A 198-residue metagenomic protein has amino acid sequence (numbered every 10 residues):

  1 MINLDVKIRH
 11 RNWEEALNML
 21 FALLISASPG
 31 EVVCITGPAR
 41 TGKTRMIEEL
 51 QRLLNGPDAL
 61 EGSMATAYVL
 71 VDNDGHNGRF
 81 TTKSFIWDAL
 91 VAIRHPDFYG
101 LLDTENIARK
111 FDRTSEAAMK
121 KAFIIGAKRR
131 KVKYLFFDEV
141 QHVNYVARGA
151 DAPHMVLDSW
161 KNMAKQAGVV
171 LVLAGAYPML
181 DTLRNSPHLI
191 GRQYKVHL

Functional and structural regions predicted by a protein language model:
M1-V33, N55-L60: A short, basic N-terminal segment
L17, T81, H95-R148, A152-M155 (+1 more regions): Mid-core helix/loop region of P-loop NTP-binding domains shared across ATPases and GTPases
I25-S28, D58-M64, I125-R129, N162-V169 (+1 more regions): Conserved catalytic network of the ASCE P-loop NTPase/AAA+ motor domain
P29-E48: Walker A/P-loop nucleotide-binding motif
E49, L53: Active-site signature of alpha/beta-hydrolase-fold catalytic machinery across serine- and Asp/Cys-nucleophile hydrolases
P57-G75: Conserved catalytic segments around the Walker B and adjacent sensor/switch elements of P-loop NTPase domains
Y68, K133, N144, V156-L198: The catalytic "switch" region of P-loop NTPases
N73-Y99: Conserved NTP-binding/hydrolysis module of P-loop NTPases
